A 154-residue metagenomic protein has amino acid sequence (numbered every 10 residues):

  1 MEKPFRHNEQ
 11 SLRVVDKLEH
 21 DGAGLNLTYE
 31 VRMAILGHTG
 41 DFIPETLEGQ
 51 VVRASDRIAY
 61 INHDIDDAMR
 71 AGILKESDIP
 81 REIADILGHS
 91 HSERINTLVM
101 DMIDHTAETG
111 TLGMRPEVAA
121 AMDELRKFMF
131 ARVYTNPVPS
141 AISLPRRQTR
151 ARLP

Functional and structural regions predicted by a protein language model:
M1: Active-site-proximal cofactor/substrate-binding loop regions of enzyme domains
P4-P154: Histidine-centered, transition-metal-coordinating active-site segments
